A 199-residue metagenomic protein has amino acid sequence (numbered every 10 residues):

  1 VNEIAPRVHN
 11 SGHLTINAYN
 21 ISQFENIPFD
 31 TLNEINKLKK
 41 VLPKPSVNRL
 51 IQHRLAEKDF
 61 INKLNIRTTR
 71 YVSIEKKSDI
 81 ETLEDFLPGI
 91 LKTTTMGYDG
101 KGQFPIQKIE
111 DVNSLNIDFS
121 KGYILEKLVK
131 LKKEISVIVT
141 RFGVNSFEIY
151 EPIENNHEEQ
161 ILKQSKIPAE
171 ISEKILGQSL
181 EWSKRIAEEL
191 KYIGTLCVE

Functional and structural regions predicted by a protein language model:
V1, I106-V198: Internal nucleotide-binding/catalytic subdomain
A5-I27, K37, Q178-V198: Active-site "cap" helix and flanking loop/linker of ATP-utilizing ligase/carboxylase catalytic domains
I16, S46-L50, T69-S73, F104 (+2 more regions): Glycine- and other small-residue-rich loops at beta-strand/loop junctions that grip anionic moieties
N17-E25, F29, I51, L55 (+4 more regions): Electropositive phosphate-/nucleotide-binding environments in soluble metabolic enzymes
P28-D85, M96-G97: Conserved N-proximal alpha/beta basic substrate-recognition cap immediately N-terminal to, or forming the N-lobe
V41-P43, T69, I90, I124-E126 (+1 more regions): Structural detector of well-ordered beta-strand residues that form the stable sheet scaffold of enzyme domains
F60-I66, K92-G100, H157-P168: Acidic/polar active-site rim loop that often engages polyanionic ligands
